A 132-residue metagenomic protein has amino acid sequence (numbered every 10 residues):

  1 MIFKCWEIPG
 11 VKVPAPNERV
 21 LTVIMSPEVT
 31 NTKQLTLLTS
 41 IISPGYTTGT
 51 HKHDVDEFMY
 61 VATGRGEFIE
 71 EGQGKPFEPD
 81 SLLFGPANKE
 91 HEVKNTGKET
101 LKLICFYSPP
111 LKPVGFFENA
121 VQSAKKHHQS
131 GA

Functional and structural regions predicted by a protein language model:
M1-L35, F116-A132: A short, N-terminal "cap"/entry segment at the start of jelly-roll beta-barrel domains of the cupin/DSBH fold
V23-M25, L38-H53: Conserved short histidine dyad/triad with adjacent acidic residue
D54, Q73, K89-E90, E99: A generic "binding-loop/recognition-motif" signal
D56-G66, E71: Glycine- and acidic-residue-biased ligand/ion/polar-headgroup-sensing regions
G72-A87: Short acidic-glycine-tyrosine-enriched beta hairpin
F84, E99-V114: A short hydrophobic beta-strand segment most commonly corresponding to one strand of the jelly-roll/cupin
N95-T96: Asparagine-centered strand-capping/turn motif at beta-strand->loop junctions
